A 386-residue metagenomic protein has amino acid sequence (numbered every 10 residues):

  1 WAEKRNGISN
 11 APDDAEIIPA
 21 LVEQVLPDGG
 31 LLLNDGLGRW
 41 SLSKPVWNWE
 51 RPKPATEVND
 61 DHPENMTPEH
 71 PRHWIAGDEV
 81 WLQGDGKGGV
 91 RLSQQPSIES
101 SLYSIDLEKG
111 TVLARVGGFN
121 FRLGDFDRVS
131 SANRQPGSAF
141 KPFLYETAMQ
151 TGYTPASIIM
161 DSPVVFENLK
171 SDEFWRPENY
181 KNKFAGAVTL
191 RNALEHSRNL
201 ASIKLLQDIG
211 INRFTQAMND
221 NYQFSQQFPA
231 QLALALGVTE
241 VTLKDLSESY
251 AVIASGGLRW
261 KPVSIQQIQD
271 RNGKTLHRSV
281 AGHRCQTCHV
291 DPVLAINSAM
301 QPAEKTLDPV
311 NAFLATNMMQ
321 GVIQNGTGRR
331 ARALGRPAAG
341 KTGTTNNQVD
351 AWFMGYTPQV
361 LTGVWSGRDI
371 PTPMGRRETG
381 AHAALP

Functional and structural regions predicted by a protein language model:
W1-L26, L31-S104, R115, R122-D125 (+2 more regions): A penicillin-recognizing enzyme superfamily signal
H73-I75, F121, M149, A156 (+1 more regions): Proteins synthesized as precursors that undergo proteolytic processing into mature forms
E108, Y153-F214, R259, R271-F313 (+1 more regions): Conserved catalytic neighborhood of penicillin-recognizing serine enzymes
K109-G110, N133-D161, A193, S249-I253 (+2 more regions): Active-site SXXK
G124-S130, S171-D172, P229-L232, M374-R377: Short acidic, glycine/proline-rich loop/turn micro-motifs
Q135, F143, T147, T154 (+8 more regions): Extracytoplasmic/secreted proteins, especially bacterial periplasmic and envelope-associated proteins
D172-N179, G210-E248: Mid-domain, small-residue-enriched loop/turn segments at the edges of structured enzyme/sensor domains
L206-I209, Q216-N221, P229-L232, K261-Q266 (+1 more regions): Short coil/turn segments at secondary-structure boundaries
